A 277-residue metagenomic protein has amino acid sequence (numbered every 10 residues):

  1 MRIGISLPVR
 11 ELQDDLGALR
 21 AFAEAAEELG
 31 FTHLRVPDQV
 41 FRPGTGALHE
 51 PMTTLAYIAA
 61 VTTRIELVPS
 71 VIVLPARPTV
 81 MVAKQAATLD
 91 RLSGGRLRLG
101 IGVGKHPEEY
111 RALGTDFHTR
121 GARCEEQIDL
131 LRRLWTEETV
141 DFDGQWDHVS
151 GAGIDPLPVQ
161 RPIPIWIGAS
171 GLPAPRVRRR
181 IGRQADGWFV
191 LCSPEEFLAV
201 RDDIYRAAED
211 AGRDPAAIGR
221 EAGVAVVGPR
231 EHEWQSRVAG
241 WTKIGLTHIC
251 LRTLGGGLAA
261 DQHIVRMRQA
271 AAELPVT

Functional and structural regions predicted by a protein language model:
M1-T277: Active-site-adjacent structural elements that line small-molecule/cofactor binding pockets in enzymes
